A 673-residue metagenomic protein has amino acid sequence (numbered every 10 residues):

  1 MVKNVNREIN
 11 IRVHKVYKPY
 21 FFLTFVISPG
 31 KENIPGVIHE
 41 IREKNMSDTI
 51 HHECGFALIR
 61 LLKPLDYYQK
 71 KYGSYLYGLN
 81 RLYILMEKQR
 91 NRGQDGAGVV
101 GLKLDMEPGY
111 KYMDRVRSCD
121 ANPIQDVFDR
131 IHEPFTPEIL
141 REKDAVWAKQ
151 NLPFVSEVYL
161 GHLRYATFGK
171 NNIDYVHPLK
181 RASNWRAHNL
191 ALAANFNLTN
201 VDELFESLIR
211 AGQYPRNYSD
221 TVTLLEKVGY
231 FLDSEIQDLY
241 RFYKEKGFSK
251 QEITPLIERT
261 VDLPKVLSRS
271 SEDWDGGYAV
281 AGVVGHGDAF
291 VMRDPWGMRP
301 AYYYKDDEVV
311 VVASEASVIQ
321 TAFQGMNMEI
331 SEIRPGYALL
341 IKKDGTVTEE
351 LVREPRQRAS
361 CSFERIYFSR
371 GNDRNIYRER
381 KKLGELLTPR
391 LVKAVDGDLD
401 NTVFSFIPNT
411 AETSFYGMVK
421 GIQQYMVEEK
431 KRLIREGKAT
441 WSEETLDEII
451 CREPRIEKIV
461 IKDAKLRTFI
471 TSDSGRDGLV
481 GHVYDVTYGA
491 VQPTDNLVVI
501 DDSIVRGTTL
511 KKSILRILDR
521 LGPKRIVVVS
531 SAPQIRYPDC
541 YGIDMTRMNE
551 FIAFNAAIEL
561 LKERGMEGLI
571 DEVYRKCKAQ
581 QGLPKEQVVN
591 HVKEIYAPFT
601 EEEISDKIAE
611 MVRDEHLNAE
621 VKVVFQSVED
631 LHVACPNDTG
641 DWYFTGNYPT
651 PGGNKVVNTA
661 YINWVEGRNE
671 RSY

Functional and structural regions predicted by a protein language model:
N10, Y17, T24-I27, K31-V37: Short, positively charged and aromatic/hydrophobic N-terminal segments
I41-R334, L340-V403, I407-P408: Conserved short alpha-helical segments that host acidic/polar catalytic motifs at enzyme active sites
A121-N151, S234-L263, R432-E448, E550-I595: Charged, glycine/proline-rich intrinsically disordered loops and linkers
S271, H286-D288, R293, K305 (+8 more regions): PRPP-dependent phosphoribosyltransferase catalytic core
D273-G276, R380-D400, T413, M418-G421 (+1 more regions): Phosphate/ATP-binding catalytic cores across multiple sugar-kinase/actin-like superfamilies, primarily ASKHA
L399-A464: Long, K/E/R/D-enriched contiguous segments that form extended
F404, A411-M418, T487, P493-I517: Extended, hydrophobic alpha-helical segments in both membrane/secreted and soluble proteins
